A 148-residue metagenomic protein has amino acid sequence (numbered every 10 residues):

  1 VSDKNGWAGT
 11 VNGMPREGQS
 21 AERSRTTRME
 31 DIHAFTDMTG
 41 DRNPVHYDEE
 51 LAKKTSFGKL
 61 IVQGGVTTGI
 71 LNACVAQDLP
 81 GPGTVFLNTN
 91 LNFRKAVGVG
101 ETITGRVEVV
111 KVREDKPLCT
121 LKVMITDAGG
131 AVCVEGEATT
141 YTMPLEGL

Functional and structural regions predicted by a protein language model:
S2-E17, V97-L148: HotDog/MaoC-like acyl-thioester-processing domains
S2-V62: Catalytic strand-loop segment that frames the active site of acyl-thioester-processing enzymes
E22-T26, N92, E108, T139-Y141: Generic structural detector for well-ordered beta-strands
T26, T39, T67, T102 (+1 more regions): Ser/Thr-centric signal marking residues that sit in or immediately flank functional binding/regulatory motifs
D37-D41, A76-P80, A128: Short, intrinsically disordered, mixed-charge
K53-V62, V66-R106: Hydrophobic beta-strand-centered segment that forms part of the acyl-chain substrate-binding groove
